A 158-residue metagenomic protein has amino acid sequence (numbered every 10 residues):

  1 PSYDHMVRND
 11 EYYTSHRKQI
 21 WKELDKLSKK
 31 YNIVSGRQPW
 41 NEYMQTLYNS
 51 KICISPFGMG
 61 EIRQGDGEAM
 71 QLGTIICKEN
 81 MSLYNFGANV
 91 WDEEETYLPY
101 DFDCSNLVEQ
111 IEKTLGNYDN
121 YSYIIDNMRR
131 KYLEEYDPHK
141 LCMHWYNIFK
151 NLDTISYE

Functional and structural regions predicted by a protein language model:
P1-Q64, Q71, C77-E93, H139-M143 (+1 more regions): Nucleotide-sugar donor-binding catalytic core of glycosyltransferases
D66, T74, D101-F102, Y121 (+1 more regions): Active-site/pore-lining binding-face segments in mid-to-C-terminal subdomains
M70-Q71, R129: Short, surface-exposed helix/turn micro-motifs that flank interaction/cofactor sites
L72-I75, T96-L98, G116-N120: Short, low-complexity, polar/charged sequence segments that are solvent-exposed and flexible
I76, T96-D101, N151-E158: Short, contiguous hydrophobic alpha-helices characteristic of membrane insertion segments
A88-Q110: Change "using UDP/GDP/dTDP sugars" to "using nucleotide sugars
N106-E158: C-terminal amphipathic helix plus adjacent low-complexity, charged tail appended to glycosyltransferase catalytic
